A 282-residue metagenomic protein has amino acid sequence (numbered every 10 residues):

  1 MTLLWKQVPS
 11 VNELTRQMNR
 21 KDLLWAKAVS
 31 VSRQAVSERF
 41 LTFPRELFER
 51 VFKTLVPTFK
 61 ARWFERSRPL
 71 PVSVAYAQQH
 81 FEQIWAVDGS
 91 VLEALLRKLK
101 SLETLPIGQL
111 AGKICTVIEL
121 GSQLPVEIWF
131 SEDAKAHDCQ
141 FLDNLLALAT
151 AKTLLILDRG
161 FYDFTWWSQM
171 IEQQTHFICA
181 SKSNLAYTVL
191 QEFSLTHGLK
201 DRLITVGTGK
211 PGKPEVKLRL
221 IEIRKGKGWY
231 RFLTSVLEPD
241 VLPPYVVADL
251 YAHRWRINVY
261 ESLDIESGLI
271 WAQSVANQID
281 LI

Functional and structural regions predicted by a protein language model:
M1-E13, Q17, A26-V29, F40-F43 (+4 more regions): Single, function-defining residue in the core of a domain
L70: Extended Lys/Arg-rich, glycine-bearing segments that form polyanion-binding/interaction patches within enzyme domains
S101: Conserved mixed alpha/beta core segments that line enzyme active sites in large multi-domain catalysts
